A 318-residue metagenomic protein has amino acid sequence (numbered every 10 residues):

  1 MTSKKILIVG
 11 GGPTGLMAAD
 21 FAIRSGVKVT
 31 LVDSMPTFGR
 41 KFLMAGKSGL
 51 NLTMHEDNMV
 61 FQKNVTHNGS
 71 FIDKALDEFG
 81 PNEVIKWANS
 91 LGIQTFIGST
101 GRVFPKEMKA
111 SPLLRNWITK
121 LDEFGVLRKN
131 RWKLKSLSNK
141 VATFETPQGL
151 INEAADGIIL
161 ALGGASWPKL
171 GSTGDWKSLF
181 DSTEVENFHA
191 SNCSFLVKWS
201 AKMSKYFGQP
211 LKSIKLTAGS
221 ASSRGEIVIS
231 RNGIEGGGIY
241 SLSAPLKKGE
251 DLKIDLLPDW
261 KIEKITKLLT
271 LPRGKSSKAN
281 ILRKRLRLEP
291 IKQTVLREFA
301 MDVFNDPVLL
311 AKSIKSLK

Functional and structural regions predicted by a protein language model:
K4, P147-G157, S222-R224: Core beta-strand elements of the Rossmann-like FAD/NAD(P) dinucleotide-binding domain in flavoenzyme oxidoreductases
K4-L31: N-terminal Rossmann-like FAD-binding beta1-loop-alpha1 element of flavoenzymes
L7-V9, V32, L134, E153-P168 (+2 more regions): Short hydrophobic core segments
I23-K47: Glycine-rich FAD pyrophosphate-binding loop
P36-F38, L43-M44, N58-M59, E184-H189 (+1 more regions): An anion/pyrophosphate-binding glycine-rich loop and adjacent beta-alpha core in soluble alpha-beta enzymes
G49-I97: Glycine-rich active-site loop/strand segments that organize a redox cofactor
I72-G80, S99-T119, W167-S172, V197-S200 (+1 more regions): Short beta-strand to alpha-helix junction loop
N130-V141: A conserved short coil-to-beta-strand element within the FAD-binding core of flavoproteins
